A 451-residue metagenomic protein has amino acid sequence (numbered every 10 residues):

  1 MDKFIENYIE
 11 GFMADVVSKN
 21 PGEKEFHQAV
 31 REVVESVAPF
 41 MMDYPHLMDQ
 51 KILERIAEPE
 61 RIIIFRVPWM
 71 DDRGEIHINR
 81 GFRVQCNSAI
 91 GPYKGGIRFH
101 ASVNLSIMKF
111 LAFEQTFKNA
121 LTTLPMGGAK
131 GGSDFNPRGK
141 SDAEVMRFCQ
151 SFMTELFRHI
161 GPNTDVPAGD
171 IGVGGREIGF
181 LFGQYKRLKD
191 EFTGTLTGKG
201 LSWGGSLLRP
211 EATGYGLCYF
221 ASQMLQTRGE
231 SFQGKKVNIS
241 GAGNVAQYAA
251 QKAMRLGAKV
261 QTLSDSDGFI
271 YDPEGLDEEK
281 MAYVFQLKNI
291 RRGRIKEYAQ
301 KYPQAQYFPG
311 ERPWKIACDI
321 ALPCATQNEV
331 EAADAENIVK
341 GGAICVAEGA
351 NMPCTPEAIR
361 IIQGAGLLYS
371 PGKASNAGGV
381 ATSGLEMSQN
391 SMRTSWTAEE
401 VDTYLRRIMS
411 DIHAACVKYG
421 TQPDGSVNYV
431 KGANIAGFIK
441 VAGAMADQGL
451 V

Functional and structural regions predicted by a protein language model:
M1-L207, K440-G449: N-terminal ligand-binding/catalytic initiation module
D2-A29, M224, V339-V451: Adenosine-phosphate binding glycine-rich loop
K3-N7, P21-Q28, E32, L47 (+23 more regions): Conserved active-site and cofactor/substrate-binding residues in soluble primary-metabolism enzymes
H77, F82-R83, G132, T164-D165 (+8 more regions): Structural motif
M108-L111, L181, L217-L225, A249 (+3 more regions): Buried hydrophobic packing segments
F110, T164-A168, E191-L196, I239 (+6 more regions): General beta-strand structural signal in soluble alpha/beta enzymes
T197-G200, G205-K315: Glycine-rich phosphate/diphosphate-binding loop of Rossmann-like nucleotide-binding domains
G268-Y369, A374: Rossmann-like adenosine-cofactor binding region
